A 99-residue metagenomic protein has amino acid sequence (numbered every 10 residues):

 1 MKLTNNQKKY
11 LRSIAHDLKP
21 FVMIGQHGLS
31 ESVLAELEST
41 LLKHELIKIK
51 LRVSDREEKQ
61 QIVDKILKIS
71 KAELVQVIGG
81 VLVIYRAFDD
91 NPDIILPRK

Functional and structural regions predicted by a protein language model:
M1-K99: Positively charged, polar, low-complexity stretches
